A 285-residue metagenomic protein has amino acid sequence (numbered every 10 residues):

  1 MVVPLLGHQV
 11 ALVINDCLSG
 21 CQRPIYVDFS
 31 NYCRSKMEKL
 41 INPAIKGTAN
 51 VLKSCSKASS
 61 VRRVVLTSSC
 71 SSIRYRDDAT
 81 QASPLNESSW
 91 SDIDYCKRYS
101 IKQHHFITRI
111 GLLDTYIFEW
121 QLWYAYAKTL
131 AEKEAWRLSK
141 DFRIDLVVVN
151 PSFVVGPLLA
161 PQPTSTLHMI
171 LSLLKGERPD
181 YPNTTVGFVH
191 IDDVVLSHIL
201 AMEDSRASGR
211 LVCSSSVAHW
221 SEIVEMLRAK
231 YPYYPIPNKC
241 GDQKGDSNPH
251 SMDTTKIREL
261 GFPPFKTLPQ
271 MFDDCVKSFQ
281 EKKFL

Functional and structural regions predicted by a protein language model:
M1-N50, A58-S59: NAD(P)H-binding glycine-rich loop region in Rossmannoid oxidoreductase-like domains and their noncatalytic homologs
K57, I93-V147: Active-site Tyr-X1-5-Lys
S69-Q103, G111-F118, L159: Active-site "gating" loop of Rossmann-like NAD(P)-dependent oxidoreductase/epimerase domains
D141-I144, G156-M169, A201-L211: Glycine/proline-rich active-site loop of Rossmann-fold NAD(P)-dependent oxidoreductases
G156, Y181-T184, L211-A218, G245 (+1 more regions): Glycine-rich Rossmann NAD(P)(H)-binding loop
I170-P179, T184-L211: Alpha-helical substrate-binding/gating segment
V195-K244, S251, D274-F279, K283-L285: Mid/C-terminal beta-alpha module of Rossmann-like enzyme folds, strongest in SDR-family dehydrogenases/epimerases
Q243-P263: Conserved C-terminal active-site "lid" loop/helix of NAD(P)H-dependent oxidoreductases that clamps the redox cofactor
